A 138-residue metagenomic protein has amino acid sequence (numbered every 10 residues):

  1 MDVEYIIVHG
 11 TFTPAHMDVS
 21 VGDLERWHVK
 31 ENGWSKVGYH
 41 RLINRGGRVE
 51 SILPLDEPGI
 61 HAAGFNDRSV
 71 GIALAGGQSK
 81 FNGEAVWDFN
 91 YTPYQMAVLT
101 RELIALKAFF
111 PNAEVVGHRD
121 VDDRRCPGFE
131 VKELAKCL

Functional and structural regions predicted by a protein language model:
M1-E57: Short, conserved "active-site rim" segments that organize catalytic pockets and cofactor/ligand binding
M1-T11, R45-V49, N66-R68, A75-L138: Basic/polar, cationic surfaces and motifs that engage anionic cell-wall and phosphate/carboxylate ligands
D56-F65, I104: Short amphipathic alpha-helices and their capping/turn segments at secondary-structure boundaries
